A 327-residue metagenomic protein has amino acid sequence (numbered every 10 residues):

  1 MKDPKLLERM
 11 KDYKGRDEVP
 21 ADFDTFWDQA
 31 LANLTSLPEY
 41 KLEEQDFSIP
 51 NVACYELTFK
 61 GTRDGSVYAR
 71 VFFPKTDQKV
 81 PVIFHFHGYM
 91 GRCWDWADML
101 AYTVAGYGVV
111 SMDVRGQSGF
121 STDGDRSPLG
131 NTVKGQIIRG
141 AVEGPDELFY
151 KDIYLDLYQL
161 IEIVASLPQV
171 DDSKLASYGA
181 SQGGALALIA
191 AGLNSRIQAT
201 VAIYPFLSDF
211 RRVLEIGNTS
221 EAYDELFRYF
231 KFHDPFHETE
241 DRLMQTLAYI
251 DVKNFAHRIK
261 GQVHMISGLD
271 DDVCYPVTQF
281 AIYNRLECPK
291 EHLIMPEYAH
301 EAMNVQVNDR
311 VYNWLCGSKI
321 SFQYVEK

Functional and structural regions predicted by a protein language model:
M1-N51, Y324-K327: N-terminal targeting or regulatory segments adjacent to alpha/beta-hydrolase or S9 domains
N33-D77: N-terminal cap/lid segment of alpha/beta-hydrolase-fold proteins
W94, L100-T103, Y107-L155: Cap/lid segment of the alpha/beta-hydrolase catalytic domain
Q136-S181: Gly/Ser-rich "nucleophile elbow"/oxyanion-hole loop immediately N-terminal to the catalytic nucleophile in hydrolases
I189-H237, I294: Hydrolase active-site cap/lid region
R258-I259, M265-S267, D271: Short beta-strand/loop motif that positions the catalytic acidic residue of the alpha/beta-hydrolase fold
L269-C274, E301: Acidic catalytic loop of the alpha/beta-hydrolase fold
P289, I294-R310: Histidine-bearing beta->alpha loop at or near hydrolase active sites
